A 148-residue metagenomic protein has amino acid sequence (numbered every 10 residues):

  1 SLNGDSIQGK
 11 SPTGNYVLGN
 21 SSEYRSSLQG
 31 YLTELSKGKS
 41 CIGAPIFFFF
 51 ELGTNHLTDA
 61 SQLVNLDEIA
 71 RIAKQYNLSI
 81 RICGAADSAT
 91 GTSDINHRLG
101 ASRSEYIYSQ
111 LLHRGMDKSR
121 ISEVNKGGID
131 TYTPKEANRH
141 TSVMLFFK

Functional and structural regions predicted by a protein language model:
S1-S79, F146-K148: Periplasmic peptidoglycan-binding/tethering modules of Gram-negative envelope proteins
G14-N15, A44-F49, N65, G84-T90 (+1 more regions): Generic detector of short, locally flexible boundary/turn motifs and exposed helical patches
A60, A85-K148: Periplasmic OmpA-like peptidoglycan-binding domain that tethers envelope proteins to the cell wall
N77-I80, N138-H140: Structural motif
